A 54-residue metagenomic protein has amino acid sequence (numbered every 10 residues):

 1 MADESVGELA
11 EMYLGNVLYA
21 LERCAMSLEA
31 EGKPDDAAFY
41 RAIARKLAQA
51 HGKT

Functional and structural regions predicted by a protein language model:
M1-A20, C24: N-terminal acidic leader/helix
F39, R45-T54: Short, charge-rich amphipathic alpha-helical segments embedded in non-transmembrane helical bundles/solenoids
